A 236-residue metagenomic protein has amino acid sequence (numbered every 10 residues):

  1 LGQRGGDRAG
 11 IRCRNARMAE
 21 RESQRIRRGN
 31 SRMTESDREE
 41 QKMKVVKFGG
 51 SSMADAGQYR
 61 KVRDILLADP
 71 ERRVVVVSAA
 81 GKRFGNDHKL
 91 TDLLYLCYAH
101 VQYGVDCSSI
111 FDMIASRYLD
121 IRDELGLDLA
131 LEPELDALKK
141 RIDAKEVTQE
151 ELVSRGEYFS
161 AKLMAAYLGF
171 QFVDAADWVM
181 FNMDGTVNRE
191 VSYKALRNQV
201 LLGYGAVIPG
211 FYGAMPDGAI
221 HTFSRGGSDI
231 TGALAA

Functional and structural regions predicted by a protein language model:
R17, Q24-R27: Juxtamembrane/membrane-water interface recognition
E35-A235: Nucleotide/pyrophosphate-binding catalytic subdomain
